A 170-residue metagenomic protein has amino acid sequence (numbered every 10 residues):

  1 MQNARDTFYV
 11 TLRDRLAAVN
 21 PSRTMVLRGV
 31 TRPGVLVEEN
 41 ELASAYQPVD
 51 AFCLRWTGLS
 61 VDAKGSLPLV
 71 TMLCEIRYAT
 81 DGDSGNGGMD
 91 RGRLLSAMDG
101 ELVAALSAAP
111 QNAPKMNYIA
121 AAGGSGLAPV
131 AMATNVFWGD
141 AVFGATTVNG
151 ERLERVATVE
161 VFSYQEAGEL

Functional and structural regions predicted by a protein language model:
M1-L170: Charged, amphipathic alpha-helical segments and their flanking helix caps
